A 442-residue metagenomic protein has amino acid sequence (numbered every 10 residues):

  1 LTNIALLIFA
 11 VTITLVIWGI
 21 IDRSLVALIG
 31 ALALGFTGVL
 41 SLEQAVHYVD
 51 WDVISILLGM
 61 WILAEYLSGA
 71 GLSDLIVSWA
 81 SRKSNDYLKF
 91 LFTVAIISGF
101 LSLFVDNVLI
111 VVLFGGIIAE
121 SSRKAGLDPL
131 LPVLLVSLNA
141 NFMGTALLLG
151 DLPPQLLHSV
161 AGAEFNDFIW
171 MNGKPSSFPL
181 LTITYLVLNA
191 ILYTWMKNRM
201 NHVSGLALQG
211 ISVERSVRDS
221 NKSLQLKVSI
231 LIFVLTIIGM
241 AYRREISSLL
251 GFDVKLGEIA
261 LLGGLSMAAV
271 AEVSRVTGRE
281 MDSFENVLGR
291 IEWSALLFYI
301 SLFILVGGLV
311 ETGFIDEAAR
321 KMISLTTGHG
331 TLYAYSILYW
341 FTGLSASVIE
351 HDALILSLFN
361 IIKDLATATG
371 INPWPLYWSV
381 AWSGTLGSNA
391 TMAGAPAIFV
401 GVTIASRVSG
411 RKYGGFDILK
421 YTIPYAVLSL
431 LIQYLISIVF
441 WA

Functional and structural regions predicted by a protein language model:
L1-L7, L75-R82, T194-F233, A269-I291 (+1 more regions): Intrinsically disordered, low-complexity non-transmembrane regions of multi-pass membrane transporters
T2-K83, I246-E311, E317-L332: Hydrophobic transmembrane alpha-helices of multi-pass solute/ion transporters
L6-I17, G30-G38, L58-A64, I97-G99 (+8 more regions): Hydrophobic core segments of alpha-helical transmembrane domains in multi-pass membrane transport and ion-translocation
T12-I21, I97-D106, S137-L149, W340-L354 (+1 more regions): Transmembrane alpha-helix interface/packing and boundary motifs in multi-pass membrane proteins, characterized by
E43-L130, A295-T369, P373: Membrane-embedded alpha-helical segments and adjacent helix-loop junctions characteristic of multi-pass solute
D52-W61, N139-A140, N172-N189, L250-G264 (+1 more regions): Alpha-helical transmembrane segments
D74-I76, L109-E120, V133-L134, L147-A163 (+4 more regions): Re-entrant/interfacial helical elements at transmembrane boundaries that shape and gate the permeation pathway
L127, L134, A146-L149, L156 (+5 more regions): Juxtamembrane and boundary regions of transmembrane helices in multi-pass small-molecule transporters and channels
